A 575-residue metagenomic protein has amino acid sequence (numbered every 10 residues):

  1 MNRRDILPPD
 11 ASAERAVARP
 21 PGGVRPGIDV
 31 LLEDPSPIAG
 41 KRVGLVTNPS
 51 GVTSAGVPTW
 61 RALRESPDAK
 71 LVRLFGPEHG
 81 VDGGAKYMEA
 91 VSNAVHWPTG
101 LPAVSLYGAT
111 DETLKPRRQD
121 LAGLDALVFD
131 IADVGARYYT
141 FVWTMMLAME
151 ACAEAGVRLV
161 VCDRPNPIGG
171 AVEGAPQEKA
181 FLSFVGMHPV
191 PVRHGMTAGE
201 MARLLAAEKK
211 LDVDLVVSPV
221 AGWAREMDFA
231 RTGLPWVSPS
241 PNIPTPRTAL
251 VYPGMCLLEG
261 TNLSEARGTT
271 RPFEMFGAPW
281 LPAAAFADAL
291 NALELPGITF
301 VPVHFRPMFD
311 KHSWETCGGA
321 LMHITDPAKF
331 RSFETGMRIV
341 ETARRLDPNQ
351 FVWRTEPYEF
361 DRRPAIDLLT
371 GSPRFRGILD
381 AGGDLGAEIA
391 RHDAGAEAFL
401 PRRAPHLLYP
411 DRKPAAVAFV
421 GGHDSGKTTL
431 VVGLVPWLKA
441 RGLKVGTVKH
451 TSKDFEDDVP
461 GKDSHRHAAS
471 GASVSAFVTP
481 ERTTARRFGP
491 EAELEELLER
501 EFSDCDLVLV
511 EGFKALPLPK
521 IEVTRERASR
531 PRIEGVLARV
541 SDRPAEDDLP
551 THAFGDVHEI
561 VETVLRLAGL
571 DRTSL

Functional and structural regions predicted by a protein language model:
M1-E14: N-terminal secretory signal peptides and thylakoid transit peptides that target proteins across membranes
G83-Y87, V160-F181: Glycine-rich, charge-decorated loop segments at or immediately adjacent to ligand/cofactor-binding or catalytic sites
F181-M255: Conserved anion/nucleotide-ligand pocket segment
W223-R225, F229-M308: Glycine-rich, aromatic-lined ligand/substrate-binding cores of catalytic and carbohydrate-binding domains
L281-A390: Conserved functional hotspot residues or short segments at active or partner-binding sites across diverse domains
K427: Conserved lysine of the Walker
G433-P490: N-terminal phosphate/diphosphate-binding loop that engages ATP/GTP or pyrophosphate donors across diverse enzyme folds
R486-A515: Phosphate-binding/switch loop-helix module in NTP-utilizing enzymes
